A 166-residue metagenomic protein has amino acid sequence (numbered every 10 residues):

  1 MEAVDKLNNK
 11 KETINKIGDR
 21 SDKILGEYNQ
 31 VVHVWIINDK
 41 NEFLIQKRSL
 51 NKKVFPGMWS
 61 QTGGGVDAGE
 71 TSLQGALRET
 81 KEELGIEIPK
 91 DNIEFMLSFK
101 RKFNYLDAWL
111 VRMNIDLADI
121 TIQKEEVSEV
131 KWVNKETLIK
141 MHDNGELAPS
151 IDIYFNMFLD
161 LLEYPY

Functional and structural regions predicted by a protein language model:
M1-H33, I37-D39: Acidic, metal-coordinating catalytic segment for phosphate/diphosphate chemistry, firing primarily on the Nudix
I14-G18, K47, F99: Short hydrophobic alpha-helix segments
R20-I24, E94-K100: Short, solvent-exposed loop/turn elements at beta->coil junctions and helix N-caps that rim active or binding pockets
S21-L25, N51-F55, S128: A short local loop/turn or secondary-structure capping micro-motif enriched for an aromatic residue
V31-G63: A glycine-rich, hydrophobic loop/mini-helix early in the fold
D39, R48-S49, G64-V66, T71 (+2 more regions): Beta-hairpin (beta-strand-turn-beta-strand) motif
L44-I45, Q61-E94: The catalytic Nudix box helix
P56, L97-Y166: Nudix hydrolase/Nudix homology domain
